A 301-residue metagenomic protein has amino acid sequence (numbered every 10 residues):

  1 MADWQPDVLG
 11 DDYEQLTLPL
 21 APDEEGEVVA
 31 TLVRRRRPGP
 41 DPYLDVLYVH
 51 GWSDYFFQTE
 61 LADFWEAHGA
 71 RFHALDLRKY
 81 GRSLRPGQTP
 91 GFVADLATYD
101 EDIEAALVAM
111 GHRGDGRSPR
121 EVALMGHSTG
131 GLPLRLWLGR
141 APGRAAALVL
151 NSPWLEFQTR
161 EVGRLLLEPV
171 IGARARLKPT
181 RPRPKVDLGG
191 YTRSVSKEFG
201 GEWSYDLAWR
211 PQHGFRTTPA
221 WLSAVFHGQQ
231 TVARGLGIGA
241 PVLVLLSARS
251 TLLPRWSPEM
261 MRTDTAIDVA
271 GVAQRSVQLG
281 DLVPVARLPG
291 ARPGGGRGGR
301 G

Functional and structural regions predicted by a protein language model:
M1-G39: N-terminal cap/lid segment of alpha/beta-hydrolase-fold proteins
R34-L77, L84-P86: Short, surface-exposed "cap/lid" segments of acyl-processing enzymes
W52, D76-G81, W154, P289-R292: Short beta-to-alpha linker loops that shape the active-site pocket of alpha/beta-hydrolase fold enzymes
F92-R113: Alpha/beta-hydrolase active-site loop
R113-S128: Alpha/beta-hydrolase fold nucleophile elbow
T129, P133-R216: Alpha/beta-hydrolase-fold enzymes
P182-L282: Serine-hydrolase catalytic core
G280-G301: Catalytic active-site module of serine/aspartate enzymes centered on a nucleophile-bearing elbow/loop
